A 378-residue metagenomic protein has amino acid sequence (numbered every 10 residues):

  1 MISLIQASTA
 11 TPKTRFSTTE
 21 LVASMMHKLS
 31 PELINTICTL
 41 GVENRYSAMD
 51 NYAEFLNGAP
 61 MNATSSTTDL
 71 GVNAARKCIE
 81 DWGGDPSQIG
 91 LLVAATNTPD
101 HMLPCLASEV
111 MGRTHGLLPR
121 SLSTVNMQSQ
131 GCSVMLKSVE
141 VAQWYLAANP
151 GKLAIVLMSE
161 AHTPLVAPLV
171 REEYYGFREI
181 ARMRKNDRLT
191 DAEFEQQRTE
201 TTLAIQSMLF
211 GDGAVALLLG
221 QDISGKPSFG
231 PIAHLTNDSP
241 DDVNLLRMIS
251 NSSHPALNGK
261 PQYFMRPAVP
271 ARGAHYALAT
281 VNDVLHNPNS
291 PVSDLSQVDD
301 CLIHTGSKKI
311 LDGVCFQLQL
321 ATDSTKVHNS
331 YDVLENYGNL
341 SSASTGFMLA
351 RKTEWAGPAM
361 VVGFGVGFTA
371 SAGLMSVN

Functional and structural regions predicted by a protein language model:
M1-S65, D187-A271, A279, A356 (+3 more regions): Condensing-enzyme catalytic core mediating Claisen C-C bond formation in acyl metabolism
Q6-S8, A95, Q128, I155-E160 (+2 more regions): Short beta-strand segments
T68, V72, T98-D100, C105 (+3 more regions): Claisen-condensing/thiolase-fold acyl-transfer catalytic domains that form or cleave C-C bonds in fatty acid
E80-P86, W144-L153, G220-S228, N287-D294 (+1 more regions): Secondary-structure boundary elements
P86-T98: Membrane helical hairpin/interfacial module
M102-M111, V170: Short Gly/Thr/Asp-enriched flexible loops that form oxyanion-binding sites at enzyme active sites
G131-C132, S159-P164, L169-R171, I223-S224 (+1 more regions): Short acidic/polar capping segments at secondary-structure boundaries
Y145, G151-S207: Flexible, glycine-rich active-site loops centered on histidine and acidic residues that chelate a metal or position
